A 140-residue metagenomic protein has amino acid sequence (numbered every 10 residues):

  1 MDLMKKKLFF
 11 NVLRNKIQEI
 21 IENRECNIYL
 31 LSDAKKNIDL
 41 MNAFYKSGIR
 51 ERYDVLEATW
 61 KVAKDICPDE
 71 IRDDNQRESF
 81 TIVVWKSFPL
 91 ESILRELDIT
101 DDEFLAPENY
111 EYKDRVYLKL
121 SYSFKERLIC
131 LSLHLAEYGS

Functional and structural regions predicted by a protein language model:
M1-R95: Compact soluble domain cores
L94-S140: Enriched for short, Lys/Arg-rich terminal
